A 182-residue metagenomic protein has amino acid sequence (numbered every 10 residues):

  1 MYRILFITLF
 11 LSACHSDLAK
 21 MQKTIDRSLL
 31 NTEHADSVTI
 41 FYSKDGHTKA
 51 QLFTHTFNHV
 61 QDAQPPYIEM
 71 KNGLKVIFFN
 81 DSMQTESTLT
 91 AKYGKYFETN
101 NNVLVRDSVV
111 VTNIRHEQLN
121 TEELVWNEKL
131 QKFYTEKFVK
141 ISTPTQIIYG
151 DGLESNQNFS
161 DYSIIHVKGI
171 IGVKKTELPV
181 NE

Functional and structural regions predicted by a protein language model:
M1-E182: Mature-chain termini and adjacent capping regions
